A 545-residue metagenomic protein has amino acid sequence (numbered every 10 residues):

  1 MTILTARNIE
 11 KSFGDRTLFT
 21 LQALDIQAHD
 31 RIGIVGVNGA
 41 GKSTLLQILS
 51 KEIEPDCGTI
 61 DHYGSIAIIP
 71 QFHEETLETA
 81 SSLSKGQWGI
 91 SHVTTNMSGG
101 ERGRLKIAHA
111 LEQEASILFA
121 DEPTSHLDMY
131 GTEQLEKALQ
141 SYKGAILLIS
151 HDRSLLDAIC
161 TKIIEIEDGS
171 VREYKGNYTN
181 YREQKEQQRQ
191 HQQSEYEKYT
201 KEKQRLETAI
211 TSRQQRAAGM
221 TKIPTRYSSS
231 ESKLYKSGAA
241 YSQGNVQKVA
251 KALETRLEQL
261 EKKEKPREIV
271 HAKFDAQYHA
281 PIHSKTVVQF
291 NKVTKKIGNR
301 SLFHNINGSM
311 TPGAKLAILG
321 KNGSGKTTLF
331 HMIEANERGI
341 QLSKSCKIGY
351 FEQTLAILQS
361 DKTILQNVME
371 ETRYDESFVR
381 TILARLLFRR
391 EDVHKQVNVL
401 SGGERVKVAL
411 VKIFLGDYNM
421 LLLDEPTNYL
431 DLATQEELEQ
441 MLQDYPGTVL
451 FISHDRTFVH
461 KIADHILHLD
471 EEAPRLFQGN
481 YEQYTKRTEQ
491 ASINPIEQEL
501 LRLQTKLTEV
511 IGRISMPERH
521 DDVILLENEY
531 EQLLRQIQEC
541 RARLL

Functional and structural regions predicted by a protein language model:
M1-Q192, Y196, A280-L545: ABC ATP-binding cassette signature C-motif
Q193-S301: Flexible nucleotide-interacting loop at or near the entrance of a catalytic core
